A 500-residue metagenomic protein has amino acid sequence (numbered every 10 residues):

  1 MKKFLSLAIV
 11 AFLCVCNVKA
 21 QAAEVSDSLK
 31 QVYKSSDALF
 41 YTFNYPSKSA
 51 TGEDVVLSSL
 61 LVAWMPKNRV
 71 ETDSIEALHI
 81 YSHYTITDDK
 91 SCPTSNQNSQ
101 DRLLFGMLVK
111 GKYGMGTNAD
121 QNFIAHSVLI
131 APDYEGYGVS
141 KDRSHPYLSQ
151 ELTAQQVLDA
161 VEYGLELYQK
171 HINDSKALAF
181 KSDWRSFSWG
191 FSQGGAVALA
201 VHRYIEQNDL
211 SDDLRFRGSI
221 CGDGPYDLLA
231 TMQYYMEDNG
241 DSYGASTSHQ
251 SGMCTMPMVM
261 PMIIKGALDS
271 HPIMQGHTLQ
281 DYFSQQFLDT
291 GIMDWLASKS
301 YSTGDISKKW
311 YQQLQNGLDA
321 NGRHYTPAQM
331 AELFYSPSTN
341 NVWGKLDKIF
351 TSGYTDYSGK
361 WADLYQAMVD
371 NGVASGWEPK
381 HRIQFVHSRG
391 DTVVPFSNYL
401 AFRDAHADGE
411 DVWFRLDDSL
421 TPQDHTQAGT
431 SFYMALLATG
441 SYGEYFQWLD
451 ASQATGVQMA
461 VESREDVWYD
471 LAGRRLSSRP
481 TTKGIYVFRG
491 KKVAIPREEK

Functional and structural regions predicted by a protein language model:
S28-S74, S127: N-terminal cap/lid segment of alpha/beta-hydrolase-fold proteins
L61, D73-T87: Short beta-strand element of the alpha/beta-hydrolase
Y147-N173: Alpha/beta-hydrolase active-site loop
V201, H381-R382, V394-H406: Short alpha-helix in the alpha/beta-hydrolase fold that links the catalytic acid
G222-G376: Accessory cap/linker subdomain of secreted extracellular hydrolases
Q233, Q366-M368, G390, L400-A401 (+1 more regions): C-terminal catalytic histidine-bearing segment of alpha/beta-hydrolase fold enzymes
P379, Q384-D391: Short beta-strand/loop motif that positions the catalytic acidic residue of the alpha/beta-hydrolase fold
D450-A472: Residue-level detector of functionally pivotal "anchor" positions at catalytic/ligand-binding pockets or at interdomain
